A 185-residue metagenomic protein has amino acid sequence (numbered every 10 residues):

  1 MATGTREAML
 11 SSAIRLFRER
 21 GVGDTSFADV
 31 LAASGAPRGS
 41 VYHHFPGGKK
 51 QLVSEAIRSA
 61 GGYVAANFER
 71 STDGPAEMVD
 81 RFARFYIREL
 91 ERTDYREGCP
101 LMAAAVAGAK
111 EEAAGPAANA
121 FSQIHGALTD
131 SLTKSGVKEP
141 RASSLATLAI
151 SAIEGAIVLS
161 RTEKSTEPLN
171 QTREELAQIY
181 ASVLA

Functional and structural regions predicted by a protein language model:
M1-T3: N-terminal intrinsically disordered/low-complexity leader segments
A8, R81, F85, P100-A103 (+2 more regions): Amphipathic alpha-helical interaction segments
A8, S12-E55: Helix-turn-helix
V53, R81, R92-E112: Amphipathic alpha-helical segments used for helix-helix packing
I57-Y63: Short, basic, alpha-helical segments at the C-terminal edge of helix-turn-helix-like DNA-binding modules
A66-E97, A146-A149: Hydrophobic alpha-helical connector segments
E69, D80-R81, K110-S135, S144-T147 (+1 more regions): Amphipathic alpha-helical packing segments from all-alpha helical-bundle domains
V106-A107, I150-E167, Y180-A185: Amphipathic C-terminal alpha-helical segment
